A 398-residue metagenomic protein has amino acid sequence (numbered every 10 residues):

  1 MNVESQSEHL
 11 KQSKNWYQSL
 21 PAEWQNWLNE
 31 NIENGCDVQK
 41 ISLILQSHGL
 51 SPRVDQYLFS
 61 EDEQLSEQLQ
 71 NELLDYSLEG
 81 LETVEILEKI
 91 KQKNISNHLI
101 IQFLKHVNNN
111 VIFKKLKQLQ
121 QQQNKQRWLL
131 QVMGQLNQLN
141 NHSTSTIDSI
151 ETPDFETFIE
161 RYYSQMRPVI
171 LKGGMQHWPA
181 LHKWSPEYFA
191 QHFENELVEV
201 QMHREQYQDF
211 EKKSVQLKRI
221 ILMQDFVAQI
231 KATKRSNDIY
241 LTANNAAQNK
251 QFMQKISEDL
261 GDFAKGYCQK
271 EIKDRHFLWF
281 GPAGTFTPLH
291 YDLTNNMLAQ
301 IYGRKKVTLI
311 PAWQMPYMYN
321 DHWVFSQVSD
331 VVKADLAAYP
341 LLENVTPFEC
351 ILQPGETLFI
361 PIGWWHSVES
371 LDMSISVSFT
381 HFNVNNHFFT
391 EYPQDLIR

Functional and structural regions predicted by a protein language model:
M1-W16, P21-A22, L28, N34 (+5 more regions): Fe(II)/2-oxoglutarate
H98-T357, W365-R398: N-terminal accessory scaffold of Fe(II)-dependent oxygenases
